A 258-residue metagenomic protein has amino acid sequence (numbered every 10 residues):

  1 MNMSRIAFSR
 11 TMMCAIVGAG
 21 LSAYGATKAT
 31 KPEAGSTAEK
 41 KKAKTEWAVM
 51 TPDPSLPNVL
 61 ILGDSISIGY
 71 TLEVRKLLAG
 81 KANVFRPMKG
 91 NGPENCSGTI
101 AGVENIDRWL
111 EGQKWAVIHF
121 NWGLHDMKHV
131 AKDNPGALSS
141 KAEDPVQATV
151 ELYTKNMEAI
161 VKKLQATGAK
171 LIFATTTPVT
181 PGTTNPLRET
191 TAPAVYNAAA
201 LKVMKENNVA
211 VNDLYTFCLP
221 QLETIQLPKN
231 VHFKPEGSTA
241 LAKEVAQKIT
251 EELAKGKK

Functional and structural regions predicted by a protein language model:
N2-A15: N-terminal secretory signal peptides and thylakoid transit peptides that target proteins across membranes
A23-T27: Boundary at the C-terminal end of the N-terminal hydrophobic targeting segment
P32-N156, H232: Conserved SGNH/GDSL esterase-like catalytic core that processes O-acyl groups on lipids and polysaccharides
I68, L72, K76, E104 (+8 more regions): Solvent-exposed, polar/charged alpha-helical surfaces in well-ordered, non-transmembrane soluble domains, broadly
N121-M127, A131-P135, E158-P193: Active-site segments of SGNH/GDSL-like serine hydrolases that catalyze O-acetyl group transfer/hydrolysis on lipids
T176-K258: Catalytic His-Asp segment of secreted/periplasmic serine-dependent ester chemistry enzymes
